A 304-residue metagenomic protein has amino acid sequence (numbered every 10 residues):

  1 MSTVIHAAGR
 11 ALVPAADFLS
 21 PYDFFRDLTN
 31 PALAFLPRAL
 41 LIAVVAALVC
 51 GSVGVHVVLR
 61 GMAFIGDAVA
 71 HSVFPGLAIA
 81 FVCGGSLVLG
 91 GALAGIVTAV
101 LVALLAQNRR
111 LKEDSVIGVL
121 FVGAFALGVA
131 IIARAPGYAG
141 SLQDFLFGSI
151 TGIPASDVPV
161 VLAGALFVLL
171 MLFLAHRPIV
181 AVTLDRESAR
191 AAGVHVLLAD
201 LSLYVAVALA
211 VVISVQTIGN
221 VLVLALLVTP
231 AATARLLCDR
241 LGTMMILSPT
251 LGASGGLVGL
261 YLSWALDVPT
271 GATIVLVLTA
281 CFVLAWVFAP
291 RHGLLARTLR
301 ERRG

Functional and structural regions predicted by a protein language model:
M1-V45, R303: Membrane-interfacial amphipathic/re-entrant helices at transmembrane-helix boundaries
S2-P14, V268-G304: Cytosolic-side transmembrane-helix boundaries in multi-pass membrane proteins
P21-A32, G137-I153, Y261-L262: Membrane-interface helix termini and inter-helical loops of multi-pass transporters
A34-I42, L142-L169: Loop-to-helix entry region at the N-terminal start of transmembrane alpha-helices in multi-pass membrane transporters
L40-V44, V88-L93, S115-V119, V158-A163 (+3 more regions): Hydrophobic alpha-helical transmembrane segments
A46, D157-P230: Helix-loop-helix "hairpin" substructures at the membrane interface of multi-pass membrane proteins
L48, A70-F74, I96, V122 (+5 more regions): Hydrophobic alpha-helical segments embedded in the membrane of multi-pass proteins
V55-Y138, A234-S248, Y261-T270, A289-P290: Short loop segments and helix-boundary regions at transmembrane helix junctions of multi-pass inner-membrane proteins
